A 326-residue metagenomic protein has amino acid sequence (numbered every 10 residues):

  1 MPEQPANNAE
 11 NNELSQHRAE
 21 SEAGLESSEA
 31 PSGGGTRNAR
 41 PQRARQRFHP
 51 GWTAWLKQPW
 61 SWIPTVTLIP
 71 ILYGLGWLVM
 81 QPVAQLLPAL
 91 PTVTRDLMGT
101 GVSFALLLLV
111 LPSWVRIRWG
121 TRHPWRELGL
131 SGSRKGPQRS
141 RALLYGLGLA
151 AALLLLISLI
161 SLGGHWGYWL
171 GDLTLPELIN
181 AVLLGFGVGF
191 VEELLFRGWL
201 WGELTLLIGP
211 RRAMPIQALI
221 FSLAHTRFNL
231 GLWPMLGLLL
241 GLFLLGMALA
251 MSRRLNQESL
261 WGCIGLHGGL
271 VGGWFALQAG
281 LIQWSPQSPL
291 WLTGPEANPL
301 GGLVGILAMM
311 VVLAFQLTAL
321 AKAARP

Functional and structural regions predicted by a protein language model:
M1-E127, G272-P326: N-terminal, membrane-interfacial amphipathic/helix-forming hydrophobic leader that caps and precedes the first
R37, P41-R45, H49-W52, P82-G99 (+2 more regions): Juxtamembrane helix-loop-helix connectors linking adjacent transmembrane helices in multi-pass membrane enzymes
I63-T67, L143-G148, L178-I179, R211-I216 (+3 more regions): Hydrophobic alpha-helical transmembrane segments
P70-G76, L154-L159, A218-R227, G268-Q278: Aromatic-anchored segments of alpha-helical transmembrane domains
L153-I157, A181-G185, G189, G209-T226 (+1 more regions): Small-polar-interrupted transmembrane alpha-helices in polytopic inner-membrane proteins
W166-G171, R227-M235: Membrane-interface helix caps and helix-loop-helix hairpins in membrane proteins
V191-I216, M251-S259: Membrane-interface helix/loop boundary segments of multi-pass membrane proteins
G237-G294: Functionally important transmembrane alpha-helices
